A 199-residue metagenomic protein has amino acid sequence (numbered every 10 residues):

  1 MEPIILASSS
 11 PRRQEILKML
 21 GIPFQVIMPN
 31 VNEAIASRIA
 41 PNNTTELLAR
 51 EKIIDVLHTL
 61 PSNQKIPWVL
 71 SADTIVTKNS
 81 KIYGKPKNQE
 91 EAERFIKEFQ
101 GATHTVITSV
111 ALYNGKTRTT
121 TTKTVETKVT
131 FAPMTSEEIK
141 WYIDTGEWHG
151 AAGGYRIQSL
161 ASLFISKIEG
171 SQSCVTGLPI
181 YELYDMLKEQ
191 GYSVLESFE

Functional and structural regions predicted by a protein language model:
E2-I22: N-terminal beta1-alpha1 ligand-phosphate binding loop
E2-I5, A40-E199: Anionic-ligand binding patches
S9, P29, G115: Cofactor-binding loop segments of dinucleotide-utilizing enzymes, especially the Rossmann-like FAD- and NAD(P)+-binding
K18, A36, K140: A short local structural element in Rossmann-fold oxidoreductases
G21-R38, T120-E126: Short glycine-rich, Thr/Ser-proximal phosphate-binding strand/loop in the N-terminal lobe of ATP-dependent enzymes
